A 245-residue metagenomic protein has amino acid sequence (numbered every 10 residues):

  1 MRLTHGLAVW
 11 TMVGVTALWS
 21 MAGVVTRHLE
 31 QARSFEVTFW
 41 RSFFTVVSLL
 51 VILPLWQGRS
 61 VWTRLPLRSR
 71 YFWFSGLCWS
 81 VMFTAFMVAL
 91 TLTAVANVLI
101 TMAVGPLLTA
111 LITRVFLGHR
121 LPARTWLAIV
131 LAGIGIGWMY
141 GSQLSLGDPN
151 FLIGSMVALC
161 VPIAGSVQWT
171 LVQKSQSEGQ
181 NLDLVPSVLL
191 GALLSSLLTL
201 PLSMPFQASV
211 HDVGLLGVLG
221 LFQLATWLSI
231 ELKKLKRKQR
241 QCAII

Functional and structural regions predicted by a protein language model:
M1-F39, L77, A85, V130 (+3 more regions): Glycine-/small-residue-enriched transmembrane alpha-helix faces in small-molecule transporters and effluxers
L7-V15, V61-A85, I153-V161, L200 (+1 more regions): Loop-to-transmembrane-helix transition segments
W10, N97-V104, V172-L194, L224-I245: Helix-helix packing/entry segments at the starts of transmembrane helices
L18, P54-N97, M102, W138 (+1 more regions): Specific transmembrane alpha-helical segments of multi-pass solute transporters/efflux pumps, especially DMT/EamA
A32-V81, L108, A164-L171, S187-P205: Transmembrane alpha-helices of multi-pass small-molecule transport proteins
E36-V47, M87-R120, K238-I245: Specific alpha-helical transmembrane segments that line the substrate/conduction pathway and gating interfaces
L49, W73, L121-Q143, A192-S196: Hydrophobic transmembrane alpha-helices of multi-pass small-molecule transport proteins
P66, L99-M102, V115-W138, D148-S155 (+3 more regions): Loop-to-transmembrane alpha-helix entry segments
